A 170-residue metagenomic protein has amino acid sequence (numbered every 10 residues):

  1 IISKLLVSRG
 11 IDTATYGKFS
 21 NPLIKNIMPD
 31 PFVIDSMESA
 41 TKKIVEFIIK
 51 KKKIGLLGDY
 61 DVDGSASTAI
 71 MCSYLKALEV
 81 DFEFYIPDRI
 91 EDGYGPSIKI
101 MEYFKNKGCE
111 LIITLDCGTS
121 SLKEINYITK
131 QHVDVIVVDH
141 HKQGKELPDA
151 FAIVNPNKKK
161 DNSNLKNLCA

Functional and structural regions predicted by a protein language model:
I1-A170: Replace "Mg2+/Mn2+-dependent" with "divalent metal-dependent
